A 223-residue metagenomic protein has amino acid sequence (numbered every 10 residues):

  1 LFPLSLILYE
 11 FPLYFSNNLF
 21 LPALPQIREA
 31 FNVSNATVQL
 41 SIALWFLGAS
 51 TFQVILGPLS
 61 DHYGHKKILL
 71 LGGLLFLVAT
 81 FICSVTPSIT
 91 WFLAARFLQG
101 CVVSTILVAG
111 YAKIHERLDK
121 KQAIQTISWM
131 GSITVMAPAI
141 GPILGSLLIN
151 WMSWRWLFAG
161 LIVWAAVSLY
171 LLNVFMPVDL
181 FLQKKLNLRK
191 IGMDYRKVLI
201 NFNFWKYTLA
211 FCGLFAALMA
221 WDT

Functional and structural regions predicted by a protein language model:
F2-N35, W221-T223: Extracytoplasmic
N18, F46-V54, P138-A139: Residue-level signature of mid-helix packing/kink "hotspots" within the transmembrane helices of 12-pass Major
A30-N32, G64, V85-W91, V102 (+1 more regions): Helix-breaking motifs and short loop linkers at transmembrane-helix boundaries and internal kinks in secondary membrane
T51-T90: Conserved MFS/SLC helix-loop-helix module at the cytosolic interface between two early adjacent transmembrane helices
A95-M136: Cytoplasmic helix-loop-helix junction between adjacent transmembrane helices in 12-TM secondary transporters
S128-N173: Helix-loop-helix hairpin linking two adjacent transmembrane segments in secondary transporters
L180-Y207: Juxtamembrane intracellular "pre-TM" segments in multi-pass secondary transporters
W205-T223: Extracytoplasmic gate region of multi-pass secondary transporters
